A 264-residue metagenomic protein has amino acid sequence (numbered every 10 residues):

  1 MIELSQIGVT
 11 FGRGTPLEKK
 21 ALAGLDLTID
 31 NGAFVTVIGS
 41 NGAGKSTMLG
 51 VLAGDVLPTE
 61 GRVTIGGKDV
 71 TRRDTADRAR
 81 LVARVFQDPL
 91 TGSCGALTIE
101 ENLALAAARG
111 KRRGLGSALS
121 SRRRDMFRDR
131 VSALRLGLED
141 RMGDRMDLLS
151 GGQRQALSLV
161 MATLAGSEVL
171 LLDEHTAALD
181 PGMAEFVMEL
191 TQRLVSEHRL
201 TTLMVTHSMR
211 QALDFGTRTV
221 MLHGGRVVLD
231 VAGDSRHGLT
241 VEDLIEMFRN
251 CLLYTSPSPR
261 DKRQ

Functional and structural regions predicted by a protein language model:
M1, T10-G24, D74: A short, flexible loop at the N-terminus of ABC-type nucleotide-binding domains that lies
T15, D69-A83, T91, R113-G116 (+2 more regions): ABC ATPase NBD coupling module
I38-S40: The feature captures the beta-strand-to-loop junction immediately N-terminal to the Walker
A53: Helix-to-loop junction immediately C-terminal to a conserved catalytic motif
G61-D69, L229-V231: Conserved ABC transporter NBD signature motif
T206-H207: H-loop/switch region of ABC-family ATPase nucleotide-binding domains
R226-N250: Conserved beta-strand-loop-alpha-helix hinge in the C-terminal portion of ABC ATPase nucleotide-binding domains
Y254-P259: Conserved small/polar residues in nucleotide/adenosyl-binding loops
